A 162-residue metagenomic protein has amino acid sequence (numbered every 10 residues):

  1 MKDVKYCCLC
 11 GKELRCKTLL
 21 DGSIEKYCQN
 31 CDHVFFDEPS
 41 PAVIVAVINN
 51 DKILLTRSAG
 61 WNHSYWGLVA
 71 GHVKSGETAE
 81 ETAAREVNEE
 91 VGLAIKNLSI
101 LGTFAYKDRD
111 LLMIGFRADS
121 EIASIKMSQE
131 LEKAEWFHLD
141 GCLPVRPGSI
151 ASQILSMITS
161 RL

Functional and structural regions predicted by a protein language model:
K2-V45: Acidic, metal-coordinating catalytic segment for phosphate/diphosphate chemistry, firing primarily on the Nudix
K17-T18, A94-G102: A short coil-to-beta-strand element that immediately follows conserved catalytic motifs
G22, N62, K107-D110: Short acidic/glycine-enriched loop/turn segments that link adjacent beta-strands
E25, A46, L55, G115-R117 (+1 more regions): Conserved hydrophobic/aromatic beta-strand scaffold that supports enzyme active sites
P41-V43, D51, L112-I114, E132: Change "...and in nucleic-acid phosphodiester-cleaving endonucleases..." to "...and in nucleic-acid processing enzymes
I48-E89: Conserved Nudix-box catalytic region and its N-terminal flanking loop in Nudix hydrolases and closely related
G102-K126, E135, L139-D140: Active-site-adjacent beta-strand/loop module that shapes the phosphate/pyrophosphate-binding cleft
K126-M157: NUDIX/MutT-family hydrolases
